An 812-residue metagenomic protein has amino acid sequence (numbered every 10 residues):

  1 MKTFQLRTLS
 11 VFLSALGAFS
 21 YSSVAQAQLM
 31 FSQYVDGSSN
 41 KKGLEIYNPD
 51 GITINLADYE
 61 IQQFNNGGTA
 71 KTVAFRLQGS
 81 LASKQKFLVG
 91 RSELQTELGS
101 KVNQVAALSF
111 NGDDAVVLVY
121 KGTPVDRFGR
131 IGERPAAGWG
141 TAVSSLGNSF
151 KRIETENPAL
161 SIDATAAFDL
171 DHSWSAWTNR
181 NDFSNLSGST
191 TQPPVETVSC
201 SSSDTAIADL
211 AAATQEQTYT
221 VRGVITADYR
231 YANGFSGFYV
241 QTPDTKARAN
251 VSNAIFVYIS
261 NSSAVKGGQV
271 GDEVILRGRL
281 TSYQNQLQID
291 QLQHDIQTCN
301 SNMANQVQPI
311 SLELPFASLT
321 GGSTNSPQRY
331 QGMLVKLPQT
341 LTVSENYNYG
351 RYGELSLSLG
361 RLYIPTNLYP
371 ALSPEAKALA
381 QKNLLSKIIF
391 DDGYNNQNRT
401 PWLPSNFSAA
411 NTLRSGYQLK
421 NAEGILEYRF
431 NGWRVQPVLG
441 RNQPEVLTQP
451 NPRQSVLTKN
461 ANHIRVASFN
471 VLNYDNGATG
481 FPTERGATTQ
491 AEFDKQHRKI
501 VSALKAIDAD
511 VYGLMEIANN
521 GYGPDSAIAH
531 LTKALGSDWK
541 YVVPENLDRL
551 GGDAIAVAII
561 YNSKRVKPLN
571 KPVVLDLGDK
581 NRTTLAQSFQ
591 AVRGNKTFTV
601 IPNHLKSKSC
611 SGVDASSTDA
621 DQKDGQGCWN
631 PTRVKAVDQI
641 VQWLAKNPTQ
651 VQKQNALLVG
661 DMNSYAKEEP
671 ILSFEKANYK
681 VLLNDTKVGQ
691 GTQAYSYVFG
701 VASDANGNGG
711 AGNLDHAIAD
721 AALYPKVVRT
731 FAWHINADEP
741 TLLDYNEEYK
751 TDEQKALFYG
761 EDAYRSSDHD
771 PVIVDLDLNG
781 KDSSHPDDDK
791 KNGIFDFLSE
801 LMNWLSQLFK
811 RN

Functional and structural regions predicted by a protein language model:
M1-V11: Bacterial N-terminal signal peptides that target proteins for export
S20-S22: N-terminal signal peptide c-region/cleavage motif recognized by signal peptidases
A25-N66, F110-N111, E196-F235: A structural motif detector for short, solvent-exposed N-terminal "entry" segments of globular domains
D36-S39, N48-T53, N65-T69, S92-T96 (+7 more regions): Acidic glycine-/aspartate-rich tracts in secreted/extracellular proteins
K71-T96: Intrinsically disordered, low-complexity Pro/Gly/Ser/Thr-rich segments with frequent PxxP/GP/PP motifs and embedded
A82, L94-Q95, I131-S144, N157-L160 (+10 more regions): Divalent cation-coordinating acidic motifs and surrounding scaffolds that mediate Ca2+/Mg2+/Mn2+/Zn2+-dependent binding
G132-A137, N179-A487, A491-V501, A534 (+4 more regions): Extended non-catalytic accessory segments flanking core domains
S784-N812: Composition-driven, intrinsically disordered low-complexity tracts enriched in small residues
